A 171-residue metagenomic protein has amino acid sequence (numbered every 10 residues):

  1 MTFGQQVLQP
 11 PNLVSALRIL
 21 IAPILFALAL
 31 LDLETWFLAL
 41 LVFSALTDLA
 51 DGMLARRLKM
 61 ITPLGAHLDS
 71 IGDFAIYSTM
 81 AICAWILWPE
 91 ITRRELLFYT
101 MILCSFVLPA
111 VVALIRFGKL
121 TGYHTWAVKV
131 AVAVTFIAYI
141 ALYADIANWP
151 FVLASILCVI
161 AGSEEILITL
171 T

Functional and structural regions predicted by a protein language model:
M1-L8, L120-T171: C-terminal membrane-associated helical module and adjoining short loops/tails
M1-T47, E164-E165: Topogenic membrane-insertion module of multi-pass membrane proteins
L17-A22, D73-A84, F106, V128-I137: Core segments of transmembrane alpha-helices that mediate helix-helix packing or line hydrophobic substrate/ligand
P23-A27, A81, A110-L114, F136-A141 (+1 more regions): Alpha-helical transmembrane segments of multipass membrane proteins
F26-A39, S78-F98, I140-V152: Helix-coil boundary and interhelical linker segments in multi-pass alpha-helical membrane proteins
L40-I82, I160-T169: Acidic (Asp/Glu-rich) catalytic motifs at the cytosolic membrane interface
D48-A50, L103-F117, C158-T171: Transmembrane alpha-helical segments that form the membrane-embedded catalytic/substrate-channel core of multi-pass
R57, I61-I115: Multi-pass membrane catalytic core of lipid/isoprenoid biosynthesis enzymes
